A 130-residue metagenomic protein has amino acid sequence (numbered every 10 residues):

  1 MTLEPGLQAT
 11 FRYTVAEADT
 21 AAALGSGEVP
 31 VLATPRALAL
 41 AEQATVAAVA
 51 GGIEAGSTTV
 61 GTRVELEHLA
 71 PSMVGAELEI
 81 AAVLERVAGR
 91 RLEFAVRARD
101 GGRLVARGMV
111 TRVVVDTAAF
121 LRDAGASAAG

Functional and structural regions predicted by a protein language model:
M1-A33: Catalytic strand-loop segment that frames the active site of acyl-thioester-processing enzymes
E4-T10, R63, E77-E79, R91-E93 (+1 more regions): Intrinsic-disorder/low-complexity, polar/charged segments enriched in Ser/Thr/Lys/Arg/Asp/Glu/Gln
T10-A16, E67, M109-T111: Generic structural detector for well-ordered beta-strands
E28, L32-R36, M73, E93: Residues at secondary-structure transition points
V46-E79: Hydrophobic beta-strand-centered segment that forms part of the acyl-chain substrate-binding groove
L66-G101: Hydrophobic beta-sheet segments that form the core/acyl-binding groove of ACP/CoA-dependent acyl-chain-processing
A106, T111-G130: C-terminal output/interaction extensions
